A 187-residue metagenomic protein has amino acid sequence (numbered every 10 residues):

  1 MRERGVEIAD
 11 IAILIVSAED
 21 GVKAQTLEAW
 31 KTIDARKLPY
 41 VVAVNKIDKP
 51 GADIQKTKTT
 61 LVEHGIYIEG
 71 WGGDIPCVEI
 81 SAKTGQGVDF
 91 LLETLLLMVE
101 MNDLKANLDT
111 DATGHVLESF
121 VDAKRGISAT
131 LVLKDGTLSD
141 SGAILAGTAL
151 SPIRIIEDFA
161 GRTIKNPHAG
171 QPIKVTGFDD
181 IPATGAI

Functional and structural regions predicted by a protein language model:
M1-A12, E63-H64: Nucleotide-state-sensitive switch-loop elements of NTP-binding domains
E7-L27, D34-Q55: Conserved Switch II/interswitch segment of TRAFAC-class P-loop GTPases
I13, I33, N45, L61 (+6 more regions): Residue-level signature of catalytic and energy-coupling elements of molecular machines, predominantly ATP/GTP-dependent
A18-V22, Y40, K46-G51, A82-G87 (+5 more regions): Conserved nucleotide-binding/hydrolysis micro-motifs of P-loop NTPases
I33, D74-E79, A106-L133: Glycine/charge-rich, flexible interdomain linkers and switch-proximal surface loops that mediate coupling
A35, A123-I187: C-terminal effector/interaction modules appended to NTPase cores
A35-K37, G65-W71, I181: Arginine/glycine-rich "motif VI" loop of SF2 helicases in the C-terminal RecA-like domain
D48-D109: Canonical P-loop GTPase G-domain recognition
